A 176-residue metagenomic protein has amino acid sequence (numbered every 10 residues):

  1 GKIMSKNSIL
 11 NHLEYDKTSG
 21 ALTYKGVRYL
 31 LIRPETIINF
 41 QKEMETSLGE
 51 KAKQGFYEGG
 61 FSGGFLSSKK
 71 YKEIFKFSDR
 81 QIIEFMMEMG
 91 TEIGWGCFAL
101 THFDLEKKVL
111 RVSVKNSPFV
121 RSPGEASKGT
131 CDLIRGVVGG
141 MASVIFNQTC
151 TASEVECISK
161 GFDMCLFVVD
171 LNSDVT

Functional and structural regions predicted by a protein language model:
G1-L133, C150-T176: N-terminal accessory segment detector
